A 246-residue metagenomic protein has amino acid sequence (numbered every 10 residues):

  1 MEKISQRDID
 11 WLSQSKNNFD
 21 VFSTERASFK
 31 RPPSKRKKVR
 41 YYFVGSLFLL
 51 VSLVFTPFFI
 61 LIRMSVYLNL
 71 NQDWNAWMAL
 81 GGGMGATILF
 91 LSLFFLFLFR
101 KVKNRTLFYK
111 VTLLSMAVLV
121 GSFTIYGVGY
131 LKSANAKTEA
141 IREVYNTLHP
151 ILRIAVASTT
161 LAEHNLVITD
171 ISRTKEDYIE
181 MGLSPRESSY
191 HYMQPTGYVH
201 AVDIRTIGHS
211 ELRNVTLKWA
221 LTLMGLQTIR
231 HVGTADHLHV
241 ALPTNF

Functional and structural regions predicted by a protein language model:
M1-K38: Membrane-anchoring hydrophobic segments
E25-D73: Hydrophobic alpha-helical segments
R36-L50, R100-M116: N-terminal Sec-pathway targeting helices
F55-F95, F108-G121, R186-F246: Catalytic cores and adjacent binding grooves of peptidoglycan-active enzymes
L98-K101, Y130-L131: Hydrophobic single-pass membrane-insertion segments
S115-I168: Active-site acidic/histidine clusters and adjacent loop/turn architecture that either coordinate catalytic ions
E143-A155, L183-H191, G225: N-terminal post-signal-peptidase region of extra-cytosolic proteins
T159, E163-Y198: Active-site-adjacent substructure of cysteine-protease-like catalytic cores
